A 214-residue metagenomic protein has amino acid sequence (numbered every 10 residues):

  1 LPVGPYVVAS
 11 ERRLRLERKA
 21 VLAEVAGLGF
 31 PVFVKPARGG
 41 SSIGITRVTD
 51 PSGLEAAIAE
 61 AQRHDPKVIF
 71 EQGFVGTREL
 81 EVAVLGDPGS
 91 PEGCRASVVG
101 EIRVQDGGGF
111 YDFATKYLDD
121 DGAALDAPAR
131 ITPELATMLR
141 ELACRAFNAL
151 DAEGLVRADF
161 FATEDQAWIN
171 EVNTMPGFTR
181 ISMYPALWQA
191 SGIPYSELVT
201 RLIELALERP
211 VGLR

Functional and structural regions predicted by a protein language model:
L1-T77, P88: Active-site nucleotide/adenylate-binding loops and adjacent lid/helix of ATP-dependent enzymes
G4, L28-V32, I43, R78-L80 (+4 more regions): Change "...and in nucleic-acid phosphodiester-cleaving endonucleases..." to "...and in nucleic-acid processing enzymes
Y6, V82-V84, V99, A158-F160 (+1 more regions): A structural signal for short, well-ordered beta-strand segments
P36-R38, D119-D120, R180: Short, flexible turn/loop "capping" segments at secondary-structure junctions
T49-E141, A167-W168: Phosphate-binding site of ATP-dependent enzymes
P91, R130-R214: ATP-dependent carboxylate activation and anion-phosphoryl transfer catalytic cores that bind Mg-ATP to form
